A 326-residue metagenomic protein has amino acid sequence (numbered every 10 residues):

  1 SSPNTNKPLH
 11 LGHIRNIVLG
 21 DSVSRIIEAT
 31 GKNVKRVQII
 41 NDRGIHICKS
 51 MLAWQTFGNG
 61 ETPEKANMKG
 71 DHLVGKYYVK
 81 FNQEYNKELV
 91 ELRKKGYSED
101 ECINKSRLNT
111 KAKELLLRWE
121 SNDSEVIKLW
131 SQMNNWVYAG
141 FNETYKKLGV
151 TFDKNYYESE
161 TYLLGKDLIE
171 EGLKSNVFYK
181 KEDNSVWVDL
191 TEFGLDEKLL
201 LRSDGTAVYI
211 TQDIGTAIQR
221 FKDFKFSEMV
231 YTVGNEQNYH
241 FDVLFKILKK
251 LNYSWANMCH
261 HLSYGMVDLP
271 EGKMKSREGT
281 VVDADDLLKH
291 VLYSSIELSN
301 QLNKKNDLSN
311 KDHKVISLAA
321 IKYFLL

Functional and structural regions predicted by a protein language model:
S1-L326: NTP-dependent nucleotidyl-transfer catalytic core
